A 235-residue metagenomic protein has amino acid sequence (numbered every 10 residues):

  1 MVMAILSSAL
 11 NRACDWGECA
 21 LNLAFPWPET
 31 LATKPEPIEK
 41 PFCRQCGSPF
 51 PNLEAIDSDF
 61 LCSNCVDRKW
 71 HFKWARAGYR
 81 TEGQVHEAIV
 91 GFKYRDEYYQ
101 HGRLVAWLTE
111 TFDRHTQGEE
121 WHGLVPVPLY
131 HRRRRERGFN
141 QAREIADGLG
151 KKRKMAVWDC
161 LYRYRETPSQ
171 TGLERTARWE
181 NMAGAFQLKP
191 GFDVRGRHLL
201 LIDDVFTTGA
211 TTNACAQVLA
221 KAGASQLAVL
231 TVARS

Functional and structural regions predicted by a protein language model:
M1-D203, T207-S235: Glycine-rich phosphate/pyrophosphate-handling loop used in enzymes and phosphotransfer proteins
